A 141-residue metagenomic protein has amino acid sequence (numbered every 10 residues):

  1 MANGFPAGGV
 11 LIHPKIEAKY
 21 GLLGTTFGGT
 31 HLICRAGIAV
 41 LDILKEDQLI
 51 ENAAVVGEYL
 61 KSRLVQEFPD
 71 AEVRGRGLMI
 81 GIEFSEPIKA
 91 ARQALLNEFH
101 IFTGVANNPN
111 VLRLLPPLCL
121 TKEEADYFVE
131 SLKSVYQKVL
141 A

Functional and structural regions predicted by a protein language model:
M1-A141: Conserved N-terminal phosphate-binding loop of PLP-dependent enzymes in the Aspartate aminotransferase
